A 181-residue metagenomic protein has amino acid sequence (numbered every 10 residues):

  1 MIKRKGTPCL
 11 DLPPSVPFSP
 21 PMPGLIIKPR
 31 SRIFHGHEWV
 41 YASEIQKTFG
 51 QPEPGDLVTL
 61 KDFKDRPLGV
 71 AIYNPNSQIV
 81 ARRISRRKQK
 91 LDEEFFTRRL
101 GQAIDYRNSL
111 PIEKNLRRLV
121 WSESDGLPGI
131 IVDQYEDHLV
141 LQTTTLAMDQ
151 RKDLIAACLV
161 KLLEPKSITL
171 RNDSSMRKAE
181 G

Functional and structural regions predicted by a protein language model:
I2, P20-G181: RNA-binding accessory domains that recognize and position tRNA/RNA substrates
R4-G6: N-terminal cationic leader/targeting segments used for protein routing and processing
L12: Cytosolic-facing loops and C-terminal tails of multi-pass membrane proteins
